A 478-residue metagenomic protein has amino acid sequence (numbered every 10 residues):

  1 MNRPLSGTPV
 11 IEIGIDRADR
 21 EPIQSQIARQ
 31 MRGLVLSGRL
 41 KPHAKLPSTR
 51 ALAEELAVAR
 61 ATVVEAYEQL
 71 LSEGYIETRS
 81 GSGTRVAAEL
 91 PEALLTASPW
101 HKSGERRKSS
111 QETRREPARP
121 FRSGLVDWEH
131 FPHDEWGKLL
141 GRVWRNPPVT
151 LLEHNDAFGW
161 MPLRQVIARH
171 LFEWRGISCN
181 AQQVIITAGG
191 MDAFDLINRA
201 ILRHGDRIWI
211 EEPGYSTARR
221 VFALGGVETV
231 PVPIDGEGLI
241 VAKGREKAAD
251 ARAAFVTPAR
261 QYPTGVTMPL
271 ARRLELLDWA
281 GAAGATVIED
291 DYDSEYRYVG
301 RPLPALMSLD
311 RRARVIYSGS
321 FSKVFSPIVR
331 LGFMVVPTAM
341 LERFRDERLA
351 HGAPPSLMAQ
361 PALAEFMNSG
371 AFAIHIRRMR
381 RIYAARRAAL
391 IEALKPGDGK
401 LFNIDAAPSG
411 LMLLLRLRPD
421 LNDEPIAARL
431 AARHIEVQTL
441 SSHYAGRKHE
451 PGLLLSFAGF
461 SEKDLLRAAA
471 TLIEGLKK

Functional and structural regions predicted by a protein language model:
M1-V143, L163, R345, L349-S356 (+10 more regions): N-terminal basic, amphipathic alpha-helical segments
T49, G83-R85, Y215, G236 (+2 more regions): Conserved beta-strand edge residues that scaffold enzyme active sites
S110-E112, L306-D310, P396: Short, conserved catalytic or adaptor-binding loops enriched in Gly and charged residues
V126, P258-Y262, K323, F460: Short glycine-rich anion-binding loops that position phosphate/pyrophosphate groups of nucleotides and phosphorylated
L140, R145-G284, I288, E295-I316 (+1 more regions): Conserved core of the PLP fold type I
N155-F158, Y298, D405-P408, Y444-K448: A short beta-turn/loop motif at secondary-structure boundaries
L309-R343, P355-M358: Active-site PLP attachment segment
S441: Flavin (primarily FAD) cofactor-binding/catalytic cores of flavoenzymes
